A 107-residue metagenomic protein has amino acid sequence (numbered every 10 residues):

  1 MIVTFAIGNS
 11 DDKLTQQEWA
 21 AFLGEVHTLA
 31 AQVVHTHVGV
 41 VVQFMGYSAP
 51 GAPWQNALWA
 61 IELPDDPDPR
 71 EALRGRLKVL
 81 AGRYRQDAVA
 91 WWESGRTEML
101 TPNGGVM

Functional and structural regions predicted by a protein language model:
M1-F22: Short S/T/G/P-rich N-terminal loop/turn motif that feeds into the first structured element of a domain
I2-A6, L58-A60, D87-W91, E98: Ordered hydrophobic segments in well-structured contexts
G8-D11, P64, E93-R96: Short, flexible beta-strand-to-coil junctions
K13-E18, D65-G75: Short, conserved charged micro-motifs
Q17-T36: Short amphipathic alpha-helical segments
F22-V26, P69-Y84: Short amphipathic alpha-helices in soluble, non-transmembrane regions that often serve as interface/regulatory elements
Q32-A72: Short, intrinsically disordered low-complexity segments
T36, G82-M107: Conserved short beta-strand edge segments in small beta-sheet-based binding/regulatory domains
